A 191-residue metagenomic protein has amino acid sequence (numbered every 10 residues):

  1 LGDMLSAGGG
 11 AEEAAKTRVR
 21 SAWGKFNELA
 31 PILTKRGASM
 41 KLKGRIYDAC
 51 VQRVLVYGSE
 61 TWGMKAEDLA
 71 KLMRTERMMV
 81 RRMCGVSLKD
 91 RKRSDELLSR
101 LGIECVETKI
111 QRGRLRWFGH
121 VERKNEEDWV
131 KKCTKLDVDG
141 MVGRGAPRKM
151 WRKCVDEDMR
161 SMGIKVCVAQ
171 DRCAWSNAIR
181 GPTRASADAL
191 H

Functional and structural regions predicted by a protein language model:
L1-H191: Short linear motifs embedded in intrinsically disordered, charge-biased segments
